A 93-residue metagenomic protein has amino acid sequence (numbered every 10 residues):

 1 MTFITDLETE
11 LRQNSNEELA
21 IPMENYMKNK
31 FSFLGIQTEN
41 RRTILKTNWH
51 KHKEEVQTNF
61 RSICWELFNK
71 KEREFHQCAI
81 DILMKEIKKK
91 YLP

Functional and structural regions predicted by a protein language model:
M1-P93: Surface-facing alpha-helical segments and adjacent helix-coil boundary elements at the starts of domains
